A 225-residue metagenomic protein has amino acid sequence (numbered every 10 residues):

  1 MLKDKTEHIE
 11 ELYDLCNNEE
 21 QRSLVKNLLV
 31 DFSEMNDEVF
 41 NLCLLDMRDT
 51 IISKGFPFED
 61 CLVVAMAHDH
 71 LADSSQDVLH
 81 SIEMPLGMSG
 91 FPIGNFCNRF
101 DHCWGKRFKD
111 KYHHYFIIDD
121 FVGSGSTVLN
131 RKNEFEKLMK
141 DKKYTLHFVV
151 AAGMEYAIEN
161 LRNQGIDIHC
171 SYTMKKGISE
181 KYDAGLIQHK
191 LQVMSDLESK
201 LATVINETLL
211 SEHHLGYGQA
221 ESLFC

Functional and structural regions predicted by a protein language model:
M1-L62, M66-Q76, S81-M84, N133-C225: PRPP-dependent phosphoribosyltransferase catalytic core
C61-V63, H113-I117: Generic beta-sheet signal
L71-H114, G123-N130: Short, glycine/charge-rich flexible loops or terminal/linker lids adjacent to PRPP-binding catalytic cores
I117, R131-E134: Short, hydrophobic/aromatic alpha-helical segments in well-folded domains
D119-F121: Active-site metal-binding loops of divalent metal-dependent hydrolases
